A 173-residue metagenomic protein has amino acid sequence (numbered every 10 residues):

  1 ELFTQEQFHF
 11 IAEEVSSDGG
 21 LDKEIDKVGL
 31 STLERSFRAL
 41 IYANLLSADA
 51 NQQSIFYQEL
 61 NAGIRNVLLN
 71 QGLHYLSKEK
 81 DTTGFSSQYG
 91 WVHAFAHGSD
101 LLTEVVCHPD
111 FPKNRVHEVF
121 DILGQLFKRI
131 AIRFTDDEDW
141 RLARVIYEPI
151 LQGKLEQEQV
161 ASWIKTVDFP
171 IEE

Functional and structural regions predicted by a protein language model:
E1-E6, F10: N-terminal carbohydrate-binding/catalytic regions of secreted carbohydrate-active enzymes
I11-A161: Eukaryote-skewed repeat-based solenoidal scaffolds used as protein-protein interaction platforms, primarily
L155-E173: CBM-like carbohydrate-recognition segments
